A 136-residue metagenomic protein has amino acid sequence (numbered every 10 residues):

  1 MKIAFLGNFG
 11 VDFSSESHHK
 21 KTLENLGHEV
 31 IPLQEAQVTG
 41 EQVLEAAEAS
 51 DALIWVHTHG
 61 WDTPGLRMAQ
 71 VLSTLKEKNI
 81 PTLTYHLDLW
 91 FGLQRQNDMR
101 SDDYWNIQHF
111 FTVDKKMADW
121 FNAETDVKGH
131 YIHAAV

Functional and structural regions predicted by a protein language model:
M1: Catalytic cores and adjacent flexible loops of soluble metabolic enzymes that perform enolate/carbanion chemistry on
A4-D126: Extended catalytic core of nucleotide-activated donor transferases of GT-like folds
Y131-V136: Short beta-strand->alpha-helix junction loop in the catalytic core of nucleotide-activated group-transfer enzymes
